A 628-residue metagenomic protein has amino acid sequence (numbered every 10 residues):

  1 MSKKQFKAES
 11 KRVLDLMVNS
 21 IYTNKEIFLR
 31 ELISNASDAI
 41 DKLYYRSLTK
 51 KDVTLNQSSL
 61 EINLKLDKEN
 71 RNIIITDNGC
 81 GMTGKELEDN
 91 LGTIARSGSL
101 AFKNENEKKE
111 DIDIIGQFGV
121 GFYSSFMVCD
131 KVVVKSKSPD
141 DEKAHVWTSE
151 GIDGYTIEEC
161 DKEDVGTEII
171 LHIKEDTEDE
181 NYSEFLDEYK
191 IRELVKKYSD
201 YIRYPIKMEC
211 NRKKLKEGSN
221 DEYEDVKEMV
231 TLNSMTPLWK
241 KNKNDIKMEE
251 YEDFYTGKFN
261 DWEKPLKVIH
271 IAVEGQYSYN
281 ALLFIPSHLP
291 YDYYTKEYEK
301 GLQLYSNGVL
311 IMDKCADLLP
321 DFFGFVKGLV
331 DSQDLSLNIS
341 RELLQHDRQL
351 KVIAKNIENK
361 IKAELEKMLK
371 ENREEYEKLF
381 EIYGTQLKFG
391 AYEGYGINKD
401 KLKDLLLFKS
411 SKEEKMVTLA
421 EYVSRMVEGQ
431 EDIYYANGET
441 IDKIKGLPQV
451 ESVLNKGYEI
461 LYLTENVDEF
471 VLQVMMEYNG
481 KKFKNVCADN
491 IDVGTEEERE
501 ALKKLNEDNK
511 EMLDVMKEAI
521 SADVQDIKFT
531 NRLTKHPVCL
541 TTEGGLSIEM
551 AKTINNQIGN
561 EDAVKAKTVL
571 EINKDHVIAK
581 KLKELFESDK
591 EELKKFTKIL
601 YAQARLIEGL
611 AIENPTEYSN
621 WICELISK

Functional and structural regions predicted by a protein language model:
M1-F185, E193, V427: GHKL (Bergerat-fold) ATPase N-terminal catalytic module, capturing the glycine-rich phosphate-binding loop and acidic
I114, V132-G154, K174-E184, Y189-K628: GHKL/Bergerat-fold ATPase module in large chromosome/replication-associated machines
